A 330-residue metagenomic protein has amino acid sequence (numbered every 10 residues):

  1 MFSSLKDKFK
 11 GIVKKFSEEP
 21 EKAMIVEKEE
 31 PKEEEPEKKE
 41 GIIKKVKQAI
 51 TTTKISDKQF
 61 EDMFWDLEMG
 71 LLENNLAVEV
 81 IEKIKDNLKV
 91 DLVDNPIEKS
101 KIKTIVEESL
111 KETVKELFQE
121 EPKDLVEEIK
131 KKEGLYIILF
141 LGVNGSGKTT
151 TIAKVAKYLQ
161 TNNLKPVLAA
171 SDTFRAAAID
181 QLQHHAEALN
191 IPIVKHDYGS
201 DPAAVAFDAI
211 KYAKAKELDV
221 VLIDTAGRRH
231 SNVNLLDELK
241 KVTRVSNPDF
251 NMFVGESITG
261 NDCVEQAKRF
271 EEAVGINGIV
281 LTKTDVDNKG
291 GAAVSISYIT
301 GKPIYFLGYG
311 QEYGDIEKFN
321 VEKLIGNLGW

Functional and structural regions predicted by a protein language model:
M1-L139, T161, P166-V167: Non-catalytic terminal/linker segments enriched in charged/polar, low-complexity residues
K111, K115, E127-W330: P-loop/Walker A NTP-binding module and the surrounding RecA-like catalytic core of P-loop NTPases
